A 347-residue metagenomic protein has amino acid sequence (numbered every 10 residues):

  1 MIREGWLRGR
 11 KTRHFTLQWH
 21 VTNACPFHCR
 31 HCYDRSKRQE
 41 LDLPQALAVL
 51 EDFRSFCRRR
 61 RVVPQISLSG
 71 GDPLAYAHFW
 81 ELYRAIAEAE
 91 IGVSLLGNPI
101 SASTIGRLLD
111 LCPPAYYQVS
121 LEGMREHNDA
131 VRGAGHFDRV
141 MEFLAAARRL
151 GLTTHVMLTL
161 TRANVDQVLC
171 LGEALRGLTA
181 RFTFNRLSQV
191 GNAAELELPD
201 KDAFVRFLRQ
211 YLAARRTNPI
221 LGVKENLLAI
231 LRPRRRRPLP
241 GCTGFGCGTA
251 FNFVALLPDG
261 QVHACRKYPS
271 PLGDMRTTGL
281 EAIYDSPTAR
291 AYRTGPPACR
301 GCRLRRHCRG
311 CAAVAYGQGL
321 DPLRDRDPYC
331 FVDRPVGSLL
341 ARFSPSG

Functional and structural regions predicted by a protein language model:
M1-Q18, R59-R61: N-terminal [4Fe-4S]-dependent radical SAM core
G9-Q45: Canonical Radical SAM [4Fe-4S] cluster-binding loop centered on the CxxxCxxC motif and its immediate flanking residues
D34-L41, P269-L272, R305-A341: Iron-sulfur (Fe-S) cluster-binding segments and ferredoxin-like electron-carrier domains, especially [2Fe-2S]
L43-S69, Y76-P199: Radical SAM/AdoMet-radical enzyme domain recognition
D52-S69, D327-G347: Short Fe-S-cluster ligation motifs
K201-R237, Q261-G310, Y316-Q318: C-terminal accessory region of radical SAM enzymes
C247-F251: Short, small/polar residue-rich loop motifs at catalytic or cofactor-binding pockets
L256-L257: Short, acidic, Ser/Thr-enriched surface-loop or helix-capping motifs
